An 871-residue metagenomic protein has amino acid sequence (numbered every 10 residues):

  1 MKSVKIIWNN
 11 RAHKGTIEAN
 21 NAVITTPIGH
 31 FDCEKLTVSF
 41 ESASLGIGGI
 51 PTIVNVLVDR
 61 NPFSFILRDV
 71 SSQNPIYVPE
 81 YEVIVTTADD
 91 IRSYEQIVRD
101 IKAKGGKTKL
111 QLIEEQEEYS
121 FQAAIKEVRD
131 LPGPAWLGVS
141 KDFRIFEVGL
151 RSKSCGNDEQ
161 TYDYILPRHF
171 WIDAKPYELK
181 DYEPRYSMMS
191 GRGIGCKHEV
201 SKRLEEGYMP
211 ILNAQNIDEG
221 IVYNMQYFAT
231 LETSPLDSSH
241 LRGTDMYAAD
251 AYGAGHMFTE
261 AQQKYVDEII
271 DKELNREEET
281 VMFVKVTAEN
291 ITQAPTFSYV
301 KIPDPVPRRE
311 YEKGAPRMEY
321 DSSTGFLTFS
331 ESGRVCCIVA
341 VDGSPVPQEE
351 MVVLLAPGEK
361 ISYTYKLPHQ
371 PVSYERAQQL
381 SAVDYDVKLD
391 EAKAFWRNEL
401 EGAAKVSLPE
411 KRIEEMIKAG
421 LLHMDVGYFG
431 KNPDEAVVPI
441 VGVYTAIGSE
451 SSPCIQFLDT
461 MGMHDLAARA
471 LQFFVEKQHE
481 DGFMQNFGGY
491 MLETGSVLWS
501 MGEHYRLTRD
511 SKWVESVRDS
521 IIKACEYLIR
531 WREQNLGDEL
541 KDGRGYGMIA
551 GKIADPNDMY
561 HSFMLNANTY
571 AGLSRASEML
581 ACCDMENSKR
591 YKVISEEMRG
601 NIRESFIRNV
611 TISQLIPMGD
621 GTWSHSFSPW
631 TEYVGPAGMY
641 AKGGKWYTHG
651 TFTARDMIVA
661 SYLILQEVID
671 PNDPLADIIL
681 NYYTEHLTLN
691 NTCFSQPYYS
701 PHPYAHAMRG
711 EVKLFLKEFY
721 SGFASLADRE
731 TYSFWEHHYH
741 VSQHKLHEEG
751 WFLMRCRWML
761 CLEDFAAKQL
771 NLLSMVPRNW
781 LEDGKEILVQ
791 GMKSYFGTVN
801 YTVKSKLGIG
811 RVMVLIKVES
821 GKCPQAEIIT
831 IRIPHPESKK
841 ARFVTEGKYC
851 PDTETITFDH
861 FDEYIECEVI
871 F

Functional and structural regions predicted by a protein language model:
M1-L408, A766-L770, S774-F871: Terminal accessory carbohydrate-recognition/targeting modules of carbohydrate-active enzymes
L112, Q116-A124, N216-E219, E359 (+4 more regions): Low-complexity, Ser/Thr/Pro/Gly-enriched N-terminal "stalk/linker" regions
T233, N275-E277, V281, R334 (+4 more regions): The feature captures the catalytic groove of carbohydrate-active enzymes
S322-T324, L400-H423, G448-S449, L492 (+2 more regions): Active-site acid/base region of carbohydrate-active enzymes
G430-P433, E476-F487, G545-S562, Y640 (+1 more regions): Acidic/His metal-coordination segments adjacent to aromatic residues that form catalytic metal sites in metalloenzymes
T445-M463, A470-H479, D519-I522, E526 (+6 more regions): Active-site core of glycosidic bond-cleaving carbohydrate-active enzymes
E480, S496, S500-L507: Hydrophobic/aromatic-rich effector regions of fungal transcription factors
N587-K589, N601-S605, K713-L716, F734 (+2 more regions): Acidic/polar loop patches that form or flank catalytic/metal-binding clefts of enzymes that bind anionic ligands
